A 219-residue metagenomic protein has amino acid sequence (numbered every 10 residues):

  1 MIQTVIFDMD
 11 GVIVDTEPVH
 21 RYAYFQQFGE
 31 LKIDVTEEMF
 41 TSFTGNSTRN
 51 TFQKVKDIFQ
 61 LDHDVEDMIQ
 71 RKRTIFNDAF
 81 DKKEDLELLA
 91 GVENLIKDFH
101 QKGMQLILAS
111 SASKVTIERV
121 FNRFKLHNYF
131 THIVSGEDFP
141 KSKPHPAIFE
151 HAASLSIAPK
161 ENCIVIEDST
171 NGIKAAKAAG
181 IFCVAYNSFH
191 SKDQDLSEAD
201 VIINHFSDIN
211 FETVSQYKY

Functional and structural regions predicted by a protein language model:
M1-Q3, K97-H100, S113-Y219: Asp-based, Mg2+/Mn2+-dependent phosphohydrolase catalytic module
M1-T41: Active-site neighborhood of HAD-like aspartate-dependent phosphohydrolases
I13, L88, L106-A109, K141 (+1 more regions): Conserved SAM-binding loop
V19, S47, E87-G91, A112 (+2 more regions): Short beta->alpha linker loops
I33, L61, L126: Hydrophobic patch in the ABC ATPase nucleotide-binding domain
D34, Q105, F182: Residue-level detector of anion-binding/catalytic polar loops
N46-A79, A90, D98: A metal-dependent, Asp-based hydrolase signature
D78-L108, K114, E118: Short, acidic loop-to-helix structural element flanking the phosphoryl-transfer center in phosphate-processing enzymes
